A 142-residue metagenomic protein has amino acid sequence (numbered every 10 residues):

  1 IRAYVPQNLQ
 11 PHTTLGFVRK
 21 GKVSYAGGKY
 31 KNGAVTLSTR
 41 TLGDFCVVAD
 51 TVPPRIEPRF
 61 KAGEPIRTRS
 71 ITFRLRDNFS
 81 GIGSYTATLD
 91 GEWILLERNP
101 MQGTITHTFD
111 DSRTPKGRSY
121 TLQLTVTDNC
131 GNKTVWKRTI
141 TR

Functional and structural regions predicted by a protein language model:
R2-G83, W93: Proteolytic cleavage junctions
N78-R142: Long, low-complexity serine/threonine/glycine- and acidic-rich segments characteristic of extracellular
